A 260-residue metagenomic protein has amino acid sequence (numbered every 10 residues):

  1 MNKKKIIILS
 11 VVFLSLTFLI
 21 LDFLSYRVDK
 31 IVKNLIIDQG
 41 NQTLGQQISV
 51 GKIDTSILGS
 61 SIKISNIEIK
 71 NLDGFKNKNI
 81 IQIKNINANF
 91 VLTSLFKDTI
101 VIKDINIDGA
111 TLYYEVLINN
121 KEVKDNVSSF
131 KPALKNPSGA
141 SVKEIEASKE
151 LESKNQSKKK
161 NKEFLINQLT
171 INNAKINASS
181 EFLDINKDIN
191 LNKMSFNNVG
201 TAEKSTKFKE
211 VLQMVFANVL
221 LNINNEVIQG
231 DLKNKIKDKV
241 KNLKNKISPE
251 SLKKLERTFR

Functional and structural regions predicted by a protein language model:
M1-L44, G230-D231, N245: N-terminal type II signal-anchor transmembrane helix that functions as the membrane-insertion/stop-transfer segment
I6-L14, S56, K63-I69, I247-L252: An N-terminal domain-start capping segment
K30, S56-L58, N77-I80: Generic alpha-helical scaffold signal
N34-Q39, Q47, K52, T99 (+1 more regions): N-terminal "first-domain core" detector
G45-G74: N-terminal leader/targeting pre-sequences
E68-N198, A202-N218, N222-T258: Secondary-structure transition motifs
